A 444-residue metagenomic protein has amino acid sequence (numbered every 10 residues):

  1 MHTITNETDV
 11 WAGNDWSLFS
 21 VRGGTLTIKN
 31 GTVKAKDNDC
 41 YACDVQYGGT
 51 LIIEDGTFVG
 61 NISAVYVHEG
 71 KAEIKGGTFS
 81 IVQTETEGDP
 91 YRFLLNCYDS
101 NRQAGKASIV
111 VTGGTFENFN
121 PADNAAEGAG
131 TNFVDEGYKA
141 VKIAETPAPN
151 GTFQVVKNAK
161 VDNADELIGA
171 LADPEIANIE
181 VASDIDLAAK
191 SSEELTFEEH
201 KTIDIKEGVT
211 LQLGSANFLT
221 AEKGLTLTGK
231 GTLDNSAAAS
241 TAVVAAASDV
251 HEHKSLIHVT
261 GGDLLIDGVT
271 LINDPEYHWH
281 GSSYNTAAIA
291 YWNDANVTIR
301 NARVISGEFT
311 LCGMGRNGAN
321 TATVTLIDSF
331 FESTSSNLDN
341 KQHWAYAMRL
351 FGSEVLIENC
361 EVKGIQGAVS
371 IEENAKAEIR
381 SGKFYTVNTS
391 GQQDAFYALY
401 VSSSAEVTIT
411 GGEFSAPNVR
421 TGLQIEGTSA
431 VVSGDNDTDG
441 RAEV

Functional and structural regions predicted by a protein language model:
M1, G23-T25, N30-T32, G48-T50 (+31 more regions): Detector for repetitive beta-architecture
I4, V141, N150-N158, L219 (+2 more regions): Generic recognition of long tandem-repeat/solenoid scaffolds
T8-R22, A35-Q46, V59-H68, E85-R102 (+11 more regions): Extracellular beta-strand/beta-solenoid scaffold signature
T32, Q154-K160, S248, K383: Secondary-structure transition/turn motif
G70, G169-A170, P174: Activation/maturation switch segments at domain boundaries
G76-G77, I81-T84, G88-D89, N96-A170 (+1 more regions): Extracellular/surface-exposed low-complexity segments
S236: FAD-binding core/adjacent interface of flavoenzyme oxidoreductases
